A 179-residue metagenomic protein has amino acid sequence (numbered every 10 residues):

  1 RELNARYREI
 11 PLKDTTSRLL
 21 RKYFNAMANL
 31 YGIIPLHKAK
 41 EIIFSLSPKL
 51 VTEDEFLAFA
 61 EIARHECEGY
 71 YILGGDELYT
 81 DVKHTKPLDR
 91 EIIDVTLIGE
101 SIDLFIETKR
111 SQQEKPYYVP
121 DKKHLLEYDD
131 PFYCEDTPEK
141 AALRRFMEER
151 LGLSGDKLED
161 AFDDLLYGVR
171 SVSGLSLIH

Functional and structural regions predicted by a protein language model:
E2-R8, V95-Y118: Short, amphipathic alpha-helical interaction segments positioned at domain boundaries
E9, K13-P35: Positively charged, polyanion-binding regions of nucleic-acid-associated proteins
I33-F44: Short acidic, hydrophobic short linear motifs in intrinsically disordered regions
L46-T80, S176: Charge-enriched amphipathic alpha-helical scaffolds
S111-G152: Leucine-rich, amphipathic alpha-helical/linker segments
K157-L158, G174: Beta-strand-rich cores of mature extracytoplasmic or soluble domains
H179: Conserved small/polar residues in nucleotide/adenosyl-binding loops
